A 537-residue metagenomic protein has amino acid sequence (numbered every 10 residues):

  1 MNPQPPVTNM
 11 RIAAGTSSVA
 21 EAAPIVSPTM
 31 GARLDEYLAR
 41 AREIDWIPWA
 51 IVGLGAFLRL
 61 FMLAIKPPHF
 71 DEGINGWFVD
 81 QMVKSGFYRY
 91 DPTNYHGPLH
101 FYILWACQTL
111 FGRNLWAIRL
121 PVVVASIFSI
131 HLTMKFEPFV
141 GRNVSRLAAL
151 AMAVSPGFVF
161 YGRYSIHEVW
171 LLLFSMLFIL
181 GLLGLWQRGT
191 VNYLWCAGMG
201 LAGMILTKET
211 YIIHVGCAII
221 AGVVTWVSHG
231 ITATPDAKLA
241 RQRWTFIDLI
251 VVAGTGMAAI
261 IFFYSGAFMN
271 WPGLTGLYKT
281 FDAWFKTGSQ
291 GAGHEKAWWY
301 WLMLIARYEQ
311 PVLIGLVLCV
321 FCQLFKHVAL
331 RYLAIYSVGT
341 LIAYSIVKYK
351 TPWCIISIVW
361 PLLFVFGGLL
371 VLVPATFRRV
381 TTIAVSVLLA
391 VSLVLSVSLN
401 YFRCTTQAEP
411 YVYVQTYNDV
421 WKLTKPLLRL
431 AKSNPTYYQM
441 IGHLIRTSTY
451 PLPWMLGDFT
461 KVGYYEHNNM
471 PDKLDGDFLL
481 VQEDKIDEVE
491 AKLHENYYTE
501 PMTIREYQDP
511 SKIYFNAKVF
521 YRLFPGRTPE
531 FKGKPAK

Functional and structural regions predicted by a protein language model:
A13-L58, P138, V227-I231, A240-A259: Start-transfer (signal-anchor) and selected internal transmembrane alpha helices of multi-pass inner/ER membrane
I25, P138-N143, F178-L194, V223 (+1 more regions): Membrane-interface transmembrane helices that cradle and orient dolichyl/undecaprenyl
L38-G53, T133-S155, N192, R331 (+1 more regions): Transmembrane-helix signature of polytopic, membrane-embedded enzymes that assemble or transfer cell-envelope glycans
A56, L120-N143, L177: Transmembrane-helix motifs of polytopic, lipid-linked glycan transferases
H69-F70, R163-W170, E209-T210, T351: Short acidic/glycine- and proline-prone juxtamembrane loop motifs at membrane-interface regions of multi-pass membrane
I74-Q81, S85, H96, L110 (+6 more regions): Transmembrane-lumen/periplasm boundary regions of multi-pass, lipid-linked membrane glycan transferases
P98-Y102, G112-H131, Y161-S165: Loop-to-helix entry region of an early transmembrane alpha helix in multi-pass inner-membrane enzymes
A149, G184-A202, I335-S337: Short hydrophobic alpha-helices at membrane interfaces in multi-pass membrane enzymes
